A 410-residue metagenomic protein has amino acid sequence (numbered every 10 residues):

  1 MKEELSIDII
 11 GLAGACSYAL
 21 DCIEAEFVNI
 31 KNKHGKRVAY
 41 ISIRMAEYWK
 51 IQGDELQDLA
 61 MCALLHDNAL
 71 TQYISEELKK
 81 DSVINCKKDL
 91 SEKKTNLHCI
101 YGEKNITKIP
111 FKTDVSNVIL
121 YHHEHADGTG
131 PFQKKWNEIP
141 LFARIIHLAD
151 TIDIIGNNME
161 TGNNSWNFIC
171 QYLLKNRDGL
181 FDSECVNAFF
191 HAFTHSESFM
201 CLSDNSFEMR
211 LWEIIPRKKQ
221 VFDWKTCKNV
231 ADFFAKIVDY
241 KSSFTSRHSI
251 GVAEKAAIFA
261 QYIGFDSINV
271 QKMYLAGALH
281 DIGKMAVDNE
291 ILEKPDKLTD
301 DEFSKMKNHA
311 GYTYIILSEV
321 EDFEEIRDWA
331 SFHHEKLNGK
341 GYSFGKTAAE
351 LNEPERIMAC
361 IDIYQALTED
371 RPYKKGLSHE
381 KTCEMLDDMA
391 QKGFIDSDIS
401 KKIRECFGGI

Functional and structural regions predicted by a protein language model:
K2-I410: Histidine- and acidic-residue-rich, metal-dependent catalytic cores
